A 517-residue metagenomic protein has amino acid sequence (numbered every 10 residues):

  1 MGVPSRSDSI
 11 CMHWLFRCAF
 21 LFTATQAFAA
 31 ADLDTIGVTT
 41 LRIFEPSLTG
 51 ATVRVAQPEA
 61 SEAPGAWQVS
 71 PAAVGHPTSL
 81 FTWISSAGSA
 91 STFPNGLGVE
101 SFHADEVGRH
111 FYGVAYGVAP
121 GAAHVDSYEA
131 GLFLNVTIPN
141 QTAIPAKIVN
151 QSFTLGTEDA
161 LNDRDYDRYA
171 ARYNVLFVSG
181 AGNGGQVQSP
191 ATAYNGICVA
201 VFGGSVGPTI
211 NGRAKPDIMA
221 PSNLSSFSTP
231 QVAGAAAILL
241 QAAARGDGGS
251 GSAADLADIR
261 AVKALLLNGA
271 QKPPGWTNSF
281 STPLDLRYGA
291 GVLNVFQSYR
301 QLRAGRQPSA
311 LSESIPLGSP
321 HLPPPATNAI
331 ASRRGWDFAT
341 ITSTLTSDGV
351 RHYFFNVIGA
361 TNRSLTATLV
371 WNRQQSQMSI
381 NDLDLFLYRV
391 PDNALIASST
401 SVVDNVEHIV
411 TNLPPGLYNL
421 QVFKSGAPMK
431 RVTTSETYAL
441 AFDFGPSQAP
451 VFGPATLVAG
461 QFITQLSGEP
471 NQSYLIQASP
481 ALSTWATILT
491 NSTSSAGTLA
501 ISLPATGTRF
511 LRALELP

Functional and structural regions predicted by a protein language model:
A24-Q26: N-terminal signal peptide c-region/cleavage motif recognized by signal peptidases
A29-V136, A143-I148, G156-D159, A171-L176 (+4 more regions): Subtilisin-like serine protease catalytic core
D258-K263, E313, R351-F355, F386-D392 (+2 more regions): C-terminal edge strands of extracellular/lumenal beta-sandwich accessory domains
L284-N381, T437-S447: Secreted peptidase-domain scaffold signal
R351-Y353, N405-I409, G497-I501: Short strand-edge motifs at loop-to-beta-strand transitions and within beta-strands of extracellular beta-rich domains
T361, P414-F423, Q472, G507: A glycine-anchored, Pro-Gly-centered beta-turn/N-cap motif
M378-N405: Surface-exposed beta-strand/loop patches in noncatalytic accessory domains and peripheral targeting/linker segments
S447-P517: Short, composition-biased motifs enriched in small/polar/acidic residues
